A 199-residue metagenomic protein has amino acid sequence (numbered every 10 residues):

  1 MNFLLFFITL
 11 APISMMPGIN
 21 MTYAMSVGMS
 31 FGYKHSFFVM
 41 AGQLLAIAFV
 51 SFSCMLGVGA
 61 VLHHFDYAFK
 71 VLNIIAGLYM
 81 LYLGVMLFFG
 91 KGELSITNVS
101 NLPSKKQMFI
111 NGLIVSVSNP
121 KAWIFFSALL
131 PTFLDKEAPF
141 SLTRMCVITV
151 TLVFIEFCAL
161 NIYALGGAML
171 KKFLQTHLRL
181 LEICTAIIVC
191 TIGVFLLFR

Functional and structural regions predicted by a protein language model:
N2-K70, A128-V153, A164: Juxtamembrane transmembrane-helix termini in multi-pass membrane transport proteins
F3, K105-F109, A122, L142-C146 (+1 more regions): Primarily residues marking transmembrane-helix entry/exit sites
L4-T9, L78-L81, I110-I114, T151-L152: Short alpha-helical transmembrane interface motifs in multi-pass membrane proteins
S14, S116, P120, V153-L160: Residue-level hotspots within the lipid-embedded alpha helices of multi-pass solute transporters
G42-A46, F109, L113-I124, E182-T185: Select subsegments of transmembrane alpha-helices in polytopic membrane proteins, especially boundary-proximal
S51-M55, V117-F126, V189-R199: Hydrophobic alpha-helical transmembrane segments in multi-pass integral membrane proteins
H63-S95, V153-A159, Y163, K171-R199: Selective transmembrane alpha-helices of multi-pass membrane proteins
G92-I110: Flexible interhelical linker loops that connect adjacent transmembrane helices in multi-pass membrane transporters
